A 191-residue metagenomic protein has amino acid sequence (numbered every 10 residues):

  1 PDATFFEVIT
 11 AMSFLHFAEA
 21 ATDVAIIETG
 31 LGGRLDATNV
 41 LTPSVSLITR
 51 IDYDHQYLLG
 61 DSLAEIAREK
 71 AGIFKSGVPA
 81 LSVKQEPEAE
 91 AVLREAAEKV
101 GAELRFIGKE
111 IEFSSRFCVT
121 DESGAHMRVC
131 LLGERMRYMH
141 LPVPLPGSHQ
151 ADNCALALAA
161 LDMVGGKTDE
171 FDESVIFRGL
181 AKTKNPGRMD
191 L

Functional and structural regions predicted by a protein language model:
P1-A3, G60-A67, V78-L191: Adenine nucleotide phosphate-binding catalytic loops in nucleotide-utilizing enzymes
P1-L41, Y57-L59, E65, P87: ATP-dependent carboxylate-amine ligase catalytic core
T29, R50-I51, K84: Glycine-rich, N-terminal phosphate-binding loop of Rossmann-like dinucleotide-binding domains
N39-R50: Inter-motif core of Ras-like GTPase G domains
P43, S76-V78: Short glycine-dipeptide loop
R50-L58: Conserved Switch II/interswitch segment of TRAFAC-class P-loop GTPases
A71: Bacterial c-di-GMP phosphodiesterase catalytic domain signature
